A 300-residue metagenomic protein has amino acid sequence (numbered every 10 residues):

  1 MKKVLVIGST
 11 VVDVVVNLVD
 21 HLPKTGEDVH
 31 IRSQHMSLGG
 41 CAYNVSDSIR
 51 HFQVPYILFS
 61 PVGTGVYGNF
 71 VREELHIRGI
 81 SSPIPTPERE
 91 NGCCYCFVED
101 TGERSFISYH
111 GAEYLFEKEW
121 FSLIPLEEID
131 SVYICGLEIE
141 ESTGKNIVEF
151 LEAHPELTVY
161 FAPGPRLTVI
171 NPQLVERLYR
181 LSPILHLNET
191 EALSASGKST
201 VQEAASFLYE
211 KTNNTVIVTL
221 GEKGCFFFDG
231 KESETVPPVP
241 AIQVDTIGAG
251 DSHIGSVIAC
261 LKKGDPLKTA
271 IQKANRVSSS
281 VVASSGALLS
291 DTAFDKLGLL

Functional and structural regions predicted by a protein language model:
M1-F59, V66-E73, Q243-V244: Glycine-rich phosphate/adenosyl-contacting loop at the front of the ribokinase-like
M1-V11, I57, E73-T86, E99-I184 (+1 more regions): Ribokinase/PfkB-type carbohydrate-kinase core domain
V4, H30, V201-L300: Conserved phosphate-binding/catalytic region of the ribokinase-like
R32, G39, I134-C135, F161-A162 (+2 more regions): Thr-Gly-centered strand-to-loop micro-motif
N44-D47, R180, T190, K268 (+2 more regions): A broad detector of short, well-ordered amphipathic alpha-helices that serve as recognition/interaction surfaces
R89-G92: Short acidic/glycine-enriched loop/turn segments that link adjacent beta-strands
